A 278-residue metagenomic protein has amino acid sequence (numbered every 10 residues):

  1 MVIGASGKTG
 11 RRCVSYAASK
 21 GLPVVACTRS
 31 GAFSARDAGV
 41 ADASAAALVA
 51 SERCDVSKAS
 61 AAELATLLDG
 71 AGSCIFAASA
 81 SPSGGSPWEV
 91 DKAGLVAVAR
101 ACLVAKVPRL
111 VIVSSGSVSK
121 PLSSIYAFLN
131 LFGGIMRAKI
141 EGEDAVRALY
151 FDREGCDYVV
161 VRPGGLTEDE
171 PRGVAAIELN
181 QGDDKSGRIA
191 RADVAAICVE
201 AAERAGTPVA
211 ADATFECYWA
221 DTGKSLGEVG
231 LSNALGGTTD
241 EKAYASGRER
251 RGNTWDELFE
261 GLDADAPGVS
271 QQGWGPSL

Functional and structural regions predicted by a protein language model:
M1-L22: N-terminal Rossmann NAD(P)H-binding glycine-rich loop of SDR-like oxidoreductase domains
I3-A5, G164-L278: Active-site-lining helix/loop region of Rossmann-like oxidoreductase modules
A5, R29, S115: Cofactor-binding loop segments of dinucleotide-utilizing enzymes, especially the Rossmann-like FAD- and NAD(P)+-binding
A26, G31-A105: NAD(P)H-binding glycine-rich loop region in Rossmannoid oxidoreductase-like domains and their noncatalytic homologs
A80-S186: Glycine-/Pro-rich loop/turn segments that contact NAD(P) or position catalytic residues in Rossmann-like domains
